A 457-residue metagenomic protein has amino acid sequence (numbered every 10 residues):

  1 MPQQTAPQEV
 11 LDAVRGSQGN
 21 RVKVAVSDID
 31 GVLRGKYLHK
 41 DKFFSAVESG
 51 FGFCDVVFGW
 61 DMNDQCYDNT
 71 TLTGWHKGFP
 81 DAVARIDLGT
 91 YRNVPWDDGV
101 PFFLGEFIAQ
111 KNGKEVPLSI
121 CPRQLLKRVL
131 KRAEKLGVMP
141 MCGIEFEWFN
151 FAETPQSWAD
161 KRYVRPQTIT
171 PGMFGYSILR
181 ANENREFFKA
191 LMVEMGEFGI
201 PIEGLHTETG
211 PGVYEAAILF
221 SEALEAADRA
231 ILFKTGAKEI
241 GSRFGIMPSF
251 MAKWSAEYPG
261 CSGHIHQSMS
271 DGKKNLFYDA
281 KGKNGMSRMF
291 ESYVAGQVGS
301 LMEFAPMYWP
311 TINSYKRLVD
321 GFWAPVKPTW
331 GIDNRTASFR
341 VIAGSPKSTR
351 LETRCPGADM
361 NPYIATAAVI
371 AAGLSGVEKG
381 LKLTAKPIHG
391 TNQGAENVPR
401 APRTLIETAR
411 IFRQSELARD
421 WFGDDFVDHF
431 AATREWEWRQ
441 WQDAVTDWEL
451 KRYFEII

Functional and structural regions predicted by a protein language model:
M1-G204, V398-I457: ATP/Mg2+-dependent ligation/transfer catalytic cores
D28-D30, I108-V116, R180, F220-A226 (+4 more regions): A generic structural motif
R92-G99, L205-G210, Y258, T329-G331 (+1 more regions): Short glycine/proline-enriched loop/turn "hinge" motifs that connect secondary-structure elements and lie
F103-K111, Y214-F220, Q267: Short, hydrophobic beta-strand segments
M141-F149, K161-I178, F198-I218, P248-H266 (+1 more regions): Core alpha/beta catalytic barrel or barrel-like domain that forms the active/cofactor pocket in diverse metabolic
I178-N184, F188-E203, A216-A223, K234-F250 (+1 more regions): Accessory "access/gating" subregions that flank catalytic or transport cores
F220-L232, S255-A256: Active-site neighborhood of thiol-dependent amide/isopeptide-bond enzymes
E239-I240, I246-M247, S270-I457: Catalytic-core signal marking the mid-to-C-terminal active-site face
